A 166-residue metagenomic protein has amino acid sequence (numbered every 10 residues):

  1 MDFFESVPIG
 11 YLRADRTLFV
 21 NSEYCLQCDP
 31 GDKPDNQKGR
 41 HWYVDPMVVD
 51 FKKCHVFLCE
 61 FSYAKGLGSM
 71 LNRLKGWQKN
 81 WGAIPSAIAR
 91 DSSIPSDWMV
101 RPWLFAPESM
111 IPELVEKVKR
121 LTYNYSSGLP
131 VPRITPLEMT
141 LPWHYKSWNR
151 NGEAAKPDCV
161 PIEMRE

Functional and structural regions predicted by a protein language model:
M1-Y43, M47-E166: Intrinsically disordered, low-complexity Ser/Thr/Pro/Gly-rich regulatory segments
